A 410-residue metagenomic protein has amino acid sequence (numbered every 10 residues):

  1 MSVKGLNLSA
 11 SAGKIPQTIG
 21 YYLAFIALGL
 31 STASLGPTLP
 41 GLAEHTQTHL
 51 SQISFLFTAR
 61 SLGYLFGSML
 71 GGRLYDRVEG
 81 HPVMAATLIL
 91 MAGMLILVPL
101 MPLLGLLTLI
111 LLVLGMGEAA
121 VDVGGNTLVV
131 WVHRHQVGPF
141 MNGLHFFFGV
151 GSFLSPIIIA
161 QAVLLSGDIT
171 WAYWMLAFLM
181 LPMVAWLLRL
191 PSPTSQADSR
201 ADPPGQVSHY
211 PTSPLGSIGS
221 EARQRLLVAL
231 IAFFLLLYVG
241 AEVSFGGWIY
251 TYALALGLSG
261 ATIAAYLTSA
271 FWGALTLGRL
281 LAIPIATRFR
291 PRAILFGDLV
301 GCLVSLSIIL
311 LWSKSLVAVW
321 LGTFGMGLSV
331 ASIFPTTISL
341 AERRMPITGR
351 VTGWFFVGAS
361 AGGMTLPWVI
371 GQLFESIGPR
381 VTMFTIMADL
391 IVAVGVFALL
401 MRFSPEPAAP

Functional and structural regions predicted by a protein language model:
L35-G36, Q224-S269, G273-L277: Extracytoplasmic gate region of multi-pass secondary transporters
Q47, E79, L100-G105, R134 (+2 more regions): Helix-breaking motifs and short loop linkers at transmembrane-helix boundaries and internal kinks in secondary membrane
F66-G105: Conserved MFS/SLC helix-loop-helix module at the cytosolic interface between two early adjacent transmembrane helices
G67-E79, G278-P291, F374-E375: Helix-to-loop junctions at the C-terminal end of transmembrane segments in multipass secondary transporters
I110-F148: Cytoplasmic helix-loop-helix junction between adjacent transmembrane helices in 12-TM secondary transporters
A120-H133, A331-M345: Intracellular juxtamembrane helix-capping segments at the cytosolic ends of symmetry-related transmembrane helices
H135, G143-S195: Helix-loop-helix hairpin linking two adjacent transmembrane segments in secondary transporters
F289-T337: C-terminal transmembrane helical hairpin of 12-TM major facilitator-type secondary transporters
